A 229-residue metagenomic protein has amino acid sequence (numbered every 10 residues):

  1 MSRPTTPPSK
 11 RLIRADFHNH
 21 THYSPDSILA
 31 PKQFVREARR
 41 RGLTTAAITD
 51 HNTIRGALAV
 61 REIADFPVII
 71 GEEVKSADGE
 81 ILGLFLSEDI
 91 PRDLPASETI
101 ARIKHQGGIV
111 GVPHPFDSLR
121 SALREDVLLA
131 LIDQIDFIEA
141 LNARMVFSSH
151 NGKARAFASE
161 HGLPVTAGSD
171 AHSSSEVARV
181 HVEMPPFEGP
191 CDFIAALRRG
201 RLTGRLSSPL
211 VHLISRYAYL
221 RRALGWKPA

Functional and structural regions predicted by a protein language model:
M1-R36, R55-A59, I63-I70, V74-R92 (+2 more regions): Charged catalytic cores and adjacent phosphate/nucleic-acid-binding surfaces used for phosphate/nucleic-acid chemistry
F34-N52, G108-G111: Divalent metal-dependent hydrolysis catalytic cores, especially in the metallo-beta-lactamase
A101-G108: Short, charged N-terminal beta->alpha structural module
P115: Serine-hydrolase catalytic core
